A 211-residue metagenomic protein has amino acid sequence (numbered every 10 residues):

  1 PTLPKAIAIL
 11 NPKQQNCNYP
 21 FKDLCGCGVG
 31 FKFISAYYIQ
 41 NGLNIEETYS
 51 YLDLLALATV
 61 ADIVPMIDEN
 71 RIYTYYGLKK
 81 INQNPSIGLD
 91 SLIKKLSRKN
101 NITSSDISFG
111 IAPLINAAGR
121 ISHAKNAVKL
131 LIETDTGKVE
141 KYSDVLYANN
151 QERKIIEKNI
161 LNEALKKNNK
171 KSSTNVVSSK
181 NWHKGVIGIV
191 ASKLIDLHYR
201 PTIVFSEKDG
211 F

Functional and structural regions predicted by a protein language model:
T2-L3, N116: Hydrophobic alpha-helical transmembrane segments in multi-pass membrane proteins
L3-L43, T48-V60, D68: Short alpha-helices
Y38-F211: Hydrophobic helix-and-loop "lid/oligomerization" segment in the mid-to-C-terminal part of catalytic domains
